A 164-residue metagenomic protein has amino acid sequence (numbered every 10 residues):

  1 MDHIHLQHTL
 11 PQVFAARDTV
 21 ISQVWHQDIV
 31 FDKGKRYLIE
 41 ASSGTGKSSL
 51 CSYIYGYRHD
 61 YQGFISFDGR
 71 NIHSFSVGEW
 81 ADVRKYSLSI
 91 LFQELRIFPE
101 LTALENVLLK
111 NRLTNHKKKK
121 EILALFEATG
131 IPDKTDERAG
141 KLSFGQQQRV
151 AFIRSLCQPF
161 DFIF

Functional and structural regions predicted by a protein language model:
Y55: Helix-to-loop junction immediately C-terminal to a conserved catalytic motif
G63-H73: Conserved ABC transporter NBD signature motif
I72-S89: ABC ATPase NBD coupling module
E94, E100-L113: Q-loop/switch helix immediately C-terminal to the Walker
K119-K134: Conserved ABC ATPase "signature" region
R138-Q147: Conserved ABC ATPase signature
F152: Hydrophobic anchor residue at the start of the ABC signature
